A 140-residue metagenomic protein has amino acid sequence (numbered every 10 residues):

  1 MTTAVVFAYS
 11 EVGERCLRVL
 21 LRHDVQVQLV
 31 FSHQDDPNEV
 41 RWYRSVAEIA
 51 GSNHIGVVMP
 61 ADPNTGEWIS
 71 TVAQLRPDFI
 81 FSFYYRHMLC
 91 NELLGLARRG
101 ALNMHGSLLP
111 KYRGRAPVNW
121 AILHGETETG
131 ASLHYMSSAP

Functional and structural regions predicted by a protein language model:
M1-R41: N-terminal Rossmann-like dinucleotide-binding module
T3, H23, F79-P140: Donor/substrate-binding cores of folate-linked one-carbon enzymes
Y9-V12, A61-N64, Y85-M88: Short beta->alpha connector loops
L20, A50-H54, V72, E126: A generic structural signal for well-ordered alpha-helical segments
V27, H54-V58, G100-A101, T129: Hydrophobic beta-strand scaffold residues
S32-D36, Y43-D62: Conserved nucleotide-sugar phosphate-binding/catalytic loop shared by glycosyltransferases and other
I49, T71-V72, E92-L96: Catalytic-core regions built around general acid/base machinery
G66-R76: Short amphipathic alpha-helix with an adjacent loop that forms part of the alpha/beta core around
